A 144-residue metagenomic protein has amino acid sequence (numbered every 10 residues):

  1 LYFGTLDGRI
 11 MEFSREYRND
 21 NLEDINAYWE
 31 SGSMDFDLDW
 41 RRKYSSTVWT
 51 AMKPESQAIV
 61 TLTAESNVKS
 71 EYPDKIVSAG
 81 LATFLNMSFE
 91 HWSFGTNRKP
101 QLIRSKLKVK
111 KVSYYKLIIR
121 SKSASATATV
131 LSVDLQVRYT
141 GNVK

Functional and structural regions predicted by a protein language model:
L1-K144: Beta-sheet repeat architectures centered on beta-propellers
